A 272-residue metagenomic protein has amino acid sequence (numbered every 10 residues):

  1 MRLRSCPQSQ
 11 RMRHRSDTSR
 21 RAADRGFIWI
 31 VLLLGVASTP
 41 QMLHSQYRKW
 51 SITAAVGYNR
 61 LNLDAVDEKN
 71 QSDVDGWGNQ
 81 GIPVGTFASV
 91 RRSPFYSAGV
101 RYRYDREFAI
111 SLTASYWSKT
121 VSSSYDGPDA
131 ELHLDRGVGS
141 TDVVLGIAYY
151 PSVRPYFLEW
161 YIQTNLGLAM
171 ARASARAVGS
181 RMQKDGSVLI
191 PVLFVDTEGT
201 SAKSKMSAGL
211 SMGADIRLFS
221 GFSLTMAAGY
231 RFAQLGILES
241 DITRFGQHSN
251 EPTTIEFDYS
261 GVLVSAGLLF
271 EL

Functional and structural regions predicted by a protein language model:
M1-K49: Cleavable N-terminal export/targeting peptides
H44-R103, L263-L272: Short glycine/proline- and aromatic-enriched beta-strand/turn motifs that initiate or cap beta-hairpins
Q46-S51, Y58-R60, R101-S187, L218 (+1 more regions): Gram-negative (and chloroplast) outer-membrane scaffold detector with strong preference for beta-barrel transmembrane
D64-F87, W117-S140, M170-S204, I237-F257: Flexible, solvent-exposed loop segments that connect beta-strands
R91-F95, S140-V144, K205-G209, S223 (+1 more regions): Transmembrane beta-barrel architecture of outer-membrane proteins
L218-L272: Predominantly the C-terminal beta-signal and adjacent terminal strand-loop region of outer-membrane beta-barrel
